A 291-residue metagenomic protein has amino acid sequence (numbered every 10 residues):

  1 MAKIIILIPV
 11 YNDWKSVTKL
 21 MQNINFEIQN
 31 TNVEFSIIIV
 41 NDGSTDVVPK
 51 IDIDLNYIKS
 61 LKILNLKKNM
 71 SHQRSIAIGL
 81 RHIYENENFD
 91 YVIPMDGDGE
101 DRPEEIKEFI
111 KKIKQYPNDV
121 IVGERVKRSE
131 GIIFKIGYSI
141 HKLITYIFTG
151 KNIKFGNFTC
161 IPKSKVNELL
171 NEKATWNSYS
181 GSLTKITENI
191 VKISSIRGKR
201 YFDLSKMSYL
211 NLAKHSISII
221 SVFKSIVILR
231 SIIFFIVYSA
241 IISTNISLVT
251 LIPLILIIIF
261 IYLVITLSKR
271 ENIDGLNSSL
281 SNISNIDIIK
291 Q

Functional and structural regions predicted by a protein language model:
K3-I5, S36: Cell-envelope/extracellular polymer assembly enzymes that use nucleotide-activated donors
D13-I28: Short, well-formed alpha-helical segments that are part of the catalytic scaffolds of diverse glycosyltransferases
D13-S16, S44, R102: Donor nucleotide-sugar binding loop of glycosyltransferases
I24, G79, D98, I144 (+2 more regions): Residue-level signature of catalytic and energy-coupling elements of molecular machines, predominantly ATP/GTP-dependent
V33-S44, N65: Short beta-strand/loop segment that forms part of the nucleotide-sugar
N41-K50, G99-E100: A conserved acidic beta->alpha catalytic loop
L66-H82, Y91-P94, E100-N177, K199-D203 (+1 more regions): Acceptor/aglycone-binding surface of glycosyltransferases and processive sugar-polymer synthases
G181, I186-Q291: Hydrophobic helical membrane-anchoring modules
